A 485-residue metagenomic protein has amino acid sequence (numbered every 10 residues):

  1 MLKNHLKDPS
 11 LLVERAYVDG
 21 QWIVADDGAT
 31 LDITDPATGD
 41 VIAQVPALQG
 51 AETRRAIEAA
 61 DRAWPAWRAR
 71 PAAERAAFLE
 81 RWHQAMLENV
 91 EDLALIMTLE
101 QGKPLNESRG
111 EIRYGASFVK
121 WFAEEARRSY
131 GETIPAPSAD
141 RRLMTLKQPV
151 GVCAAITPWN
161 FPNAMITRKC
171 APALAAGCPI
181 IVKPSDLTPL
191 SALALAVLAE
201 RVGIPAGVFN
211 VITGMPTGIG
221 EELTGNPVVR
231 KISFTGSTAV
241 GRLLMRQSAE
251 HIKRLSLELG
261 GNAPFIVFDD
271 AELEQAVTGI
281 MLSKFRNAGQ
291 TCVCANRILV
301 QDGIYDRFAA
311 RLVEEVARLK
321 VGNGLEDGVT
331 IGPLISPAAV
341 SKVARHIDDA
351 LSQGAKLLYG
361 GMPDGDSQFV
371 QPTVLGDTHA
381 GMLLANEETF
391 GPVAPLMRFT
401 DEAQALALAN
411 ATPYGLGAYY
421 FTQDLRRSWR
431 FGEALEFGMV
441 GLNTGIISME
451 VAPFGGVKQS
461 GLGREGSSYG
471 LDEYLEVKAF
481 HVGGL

Functional and structural regions predicted by a protein language model:
M1-A37: Hydrophobic face of amphipathic alpha-helices that form TPR/SEL1-like repeat modules and related alpha-solenoid
T38-A43, V229, I266, K320-V321 (+4 more regions): Conserved C-terminal structural/oligomerization subdomain of aldehyde/semialdehyde dehydrogenase
G39, R75, M97, V119 (+9 more regions): Residue-level signal for inorganic ion chemistry
D40-S129, A139-D140: Glycine-rich loop-to-alpha-helix module at the N-terminal edge of alpha/beta enzyme cores
I42-L48, A63-A69, A155, F265-F268 (+5 more regions): Short, well-ordered beta-strand elements within core beta-sheets of diverse protein domains
W64, R68, H83-V90, A94 (+19 more regions): Structural signal for hydrophobic packing residues in well-ordered secondary-structure cores of soluble enzyme domains
G131-Q275, F399: Rossmann-like NAD(P) dinucleotide-binding subdomain of oxidoreductase/dehydrogenase enzymes
K231, A239-H379, L442, G484: ALDH superfamily catalytic-core signature
